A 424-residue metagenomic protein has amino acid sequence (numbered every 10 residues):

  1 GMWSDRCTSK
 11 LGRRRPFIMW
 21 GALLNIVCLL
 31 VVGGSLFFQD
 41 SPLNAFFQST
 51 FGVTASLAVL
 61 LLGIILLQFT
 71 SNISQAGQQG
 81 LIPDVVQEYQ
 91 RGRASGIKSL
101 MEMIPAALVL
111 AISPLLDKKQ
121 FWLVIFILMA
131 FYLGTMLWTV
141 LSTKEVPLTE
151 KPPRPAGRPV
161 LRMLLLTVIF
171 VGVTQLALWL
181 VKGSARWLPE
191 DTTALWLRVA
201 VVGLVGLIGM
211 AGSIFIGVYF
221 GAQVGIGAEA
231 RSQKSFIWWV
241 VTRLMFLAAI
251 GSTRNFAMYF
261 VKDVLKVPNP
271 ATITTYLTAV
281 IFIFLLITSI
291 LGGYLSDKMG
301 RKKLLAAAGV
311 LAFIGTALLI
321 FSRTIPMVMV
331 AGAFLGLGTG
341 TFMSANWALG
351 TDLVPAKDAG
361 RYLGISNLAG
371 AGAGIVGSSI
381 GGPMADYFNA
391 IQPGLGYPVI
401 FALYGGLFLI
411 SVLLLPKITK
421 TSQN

Functional and structural regions predicted by a protein language model:
G1-L11, D117, T288-G300, A385: Helix-to-loop junctions at the C-terminal end of transmembrane segments in multipass secondary transporters
R6-L23, K298-G309: Cytoplasmic membrane-interface "Motif A"-like loop-to-helix N-cap segments of 12-TM Major Facilitator Superfamily
M19-V53, V310-R323: C-terminal ends and interior cores of transmembrane alpha-helices in multi-pass membrane transporters/permeases
T50-G63, S74, Q78-Q79, V85-G251 (+1 more regions): Intracellular loop-helix junctions on the cytosolic face of multi-pass helical membrane proteins
L57, E88-I97, A271-T272, V354-N367: Loop-to-transmembrane helix entry/capping segments in MFS-fold secondary transporters and related SLC/MFSD carriers
I73-V86, T341-P355: Intracellular juxtamembrane helix-capping segments at the cytosolic ends of symmetry-related transmembrane helices
K182-W196, N255-T272: Short amphipathic helix-loop junctions that connect adjacent transmembrane helices in Major Facilitator Superfamily/SLC
S296, K302-A345: C-terminal transmembrane helical hairpin of 12-TM major facilitator-type secondary transporters
